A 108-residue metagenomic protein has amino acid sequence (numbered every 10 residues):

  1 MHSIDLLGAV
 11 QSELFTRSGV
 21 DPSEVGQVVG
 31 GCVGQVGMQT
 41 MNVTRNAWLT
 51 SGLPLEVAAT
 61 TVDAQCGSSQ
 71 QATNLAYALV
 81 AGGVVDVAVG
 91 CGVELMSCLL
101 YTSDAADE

Functional and structural regions predicted by a protein language model:
M1-I4, V33: Short, N-terminal intrinsically disordered low-complexity segments that are rich in Pro/Gly and polar/charged residues
S3-S18, V43-A47, A72-L75: Short, well-ordered amphipathic alpha-helical segments that serve as non-catalytic structural scaffolds within diverse
G26-G31: Short glycine-rich phosphate-binding loop at a beta-alpha junction
C32-V87: Conserved catalytic cysteine-centered active-site region of acyl-thioester-dependent Claisen-condensing enzymes
A88-E94: Short beta-strand segments
M96-L100: Short, well-ordered, mixed-charge alpha-helical segments that flank or form enzyme active sites
Y101-A106: Conserved small/polar residues in nucleotide/adenosyl-binding loops
